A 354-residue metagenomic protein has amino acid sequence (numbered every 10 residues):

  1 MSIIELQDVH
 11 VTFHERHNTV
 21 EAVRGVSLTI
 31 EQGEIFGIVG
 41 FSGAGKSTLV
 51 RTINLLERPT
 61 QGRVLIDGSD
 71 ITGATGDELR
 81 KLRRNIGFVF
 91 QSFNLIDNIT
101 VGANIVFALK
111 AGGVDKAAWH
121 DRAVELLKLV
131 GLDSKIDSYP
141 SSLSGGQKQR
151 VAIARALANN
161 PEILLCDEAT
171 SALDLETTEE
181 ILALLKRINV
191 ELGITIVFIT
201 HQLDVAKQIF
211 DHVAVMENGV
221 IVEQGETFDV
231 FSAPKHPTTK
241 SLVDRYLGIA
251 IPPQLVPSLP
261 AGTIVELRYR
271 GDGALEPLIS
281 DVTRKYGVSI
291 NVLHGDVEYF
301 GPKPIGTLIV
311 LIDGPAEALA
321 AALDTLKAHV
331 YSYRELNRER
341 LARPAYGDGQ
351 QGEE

Functional and structural regions predicted by a protein language model:
E15-H17, I71-G87, A111, K116-A117 (+1 more regions): ABC ATPase NBD coupling module
N54: Helix-to-loop junction immediately C-terminal to a conserved catalytic motif
S69-D70, V106, K110, A117-S134: Conserved ABC ATPase "signature" region
I99-F107: Short coil-to-helix segment of the ABC ATPase nucleotide-binding domain corresponding to the Q-loop/switch region
S138-S141, N159: Conserved signature/switch motifs of ABC ATPase nucleotide-binding domains
L164-D167: Catalytic Walker B motif of ABC-type/P-loop ATPase nucleotide-binding domains
Q224-G225, A233: ABC ATPase "signature
